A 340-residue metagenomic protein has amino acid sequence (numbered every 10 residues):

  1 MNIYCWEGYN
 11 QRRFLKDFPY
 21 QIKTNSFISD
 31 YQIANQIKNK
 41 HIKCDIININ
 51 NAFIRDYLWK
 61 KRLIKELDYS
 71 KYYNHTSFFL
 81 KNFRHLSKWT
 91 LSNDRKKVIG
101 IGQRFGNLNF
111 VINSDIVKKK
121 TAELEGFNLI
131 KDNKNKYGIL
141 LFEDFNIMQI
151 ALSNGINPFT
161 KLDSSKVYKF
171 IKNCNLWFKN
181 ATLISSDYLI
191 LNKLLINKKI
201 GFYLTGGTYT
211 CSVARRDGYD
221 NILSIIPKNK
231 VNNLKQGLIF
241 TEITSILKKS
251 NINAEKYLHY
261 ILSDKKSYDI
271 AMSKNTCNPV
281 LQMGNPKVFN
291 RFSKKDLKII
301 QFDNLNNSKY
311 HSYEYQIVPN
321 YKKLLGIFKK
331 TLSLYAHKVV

Functional and structural regions predicted by a protein language model:
M1-Y57: Early extracytoplasmic/lumenal segment of secretory-pathway proteins
N2, F127-E143, N157-F159: Short loop->beta-strand "edge-of-pocket" segments that line small-molecule binding or catalytic clefts across diverse
R55, I139-F142, N146, I150 (+1 more regions): Ligand-binding pocket segment of bilobal, Venus flytrap-like solute-binding proteins
D56-F105: Hinge/lid segment of periplasmic solute-binding proteins
N74-S77, Y168-W177, D220-K248: Periplasmic-binding protein-like
D115-L124, G155-K161, K249-A254: Short helix-loop capping/hinge motifs at secondary-structure junctions, enriched in acidic/polar residues
E242-H311: Mature extracytoplasmic/periplasmic domains
F302-V340: Conserved C-terminal helix/tail region of periplasmic/extracytoplasmic solute-binding proteins
